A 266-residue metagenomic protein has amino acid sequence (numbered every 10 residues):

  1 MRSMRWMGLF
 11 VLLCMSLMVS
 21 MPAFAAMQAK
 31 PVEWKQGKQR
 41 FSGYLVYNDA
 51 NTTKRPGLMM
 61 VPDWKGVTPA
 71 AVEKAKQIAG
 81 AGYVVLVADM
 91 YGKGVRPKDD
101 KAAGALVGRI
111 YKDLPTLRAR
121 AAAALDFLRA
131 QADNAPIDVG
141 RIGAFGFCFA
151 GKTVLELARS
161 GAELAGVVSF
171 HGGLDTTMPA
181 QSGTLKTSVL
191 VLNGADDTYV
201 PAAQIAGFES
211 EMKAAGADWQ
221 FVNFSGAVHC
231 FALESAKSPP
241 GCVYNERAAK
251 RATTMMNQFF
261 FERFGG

Functional and structural regions predicted by a protein language model:
G8-S20: Bacterial N-terminal signal peptides
M21-A25: Sec/Tat signal peptide C-region and signal peptidase I cleavage site
P31-I137, F231-P239: Serine-hydrolase catalytic machinery in alpha/beta-hydrolase-like enzymes
K74, P201-E211: Short alpha-helix in the alpha/beta-hydrolase fold that links the catalytic acid
A121-L185: Primarily recognizes the serine-hydrolase "nucleophile elbow" in alpha/beta-hydrolase and SGNH/GDSL folds
L185, V191-N193, D197: Short beta-strand/loop motif that positions the catalytic acidic residue of the alpha/beta-hydrolase fold
A195-T198, G226-V228: Acidic beta-to-alpha connecting loop that harbors the catalytic carboxylate
K213-G266: C-terminal catalytic histidine-bearing segment of alpha/beta-hydrolase fold enzymes
